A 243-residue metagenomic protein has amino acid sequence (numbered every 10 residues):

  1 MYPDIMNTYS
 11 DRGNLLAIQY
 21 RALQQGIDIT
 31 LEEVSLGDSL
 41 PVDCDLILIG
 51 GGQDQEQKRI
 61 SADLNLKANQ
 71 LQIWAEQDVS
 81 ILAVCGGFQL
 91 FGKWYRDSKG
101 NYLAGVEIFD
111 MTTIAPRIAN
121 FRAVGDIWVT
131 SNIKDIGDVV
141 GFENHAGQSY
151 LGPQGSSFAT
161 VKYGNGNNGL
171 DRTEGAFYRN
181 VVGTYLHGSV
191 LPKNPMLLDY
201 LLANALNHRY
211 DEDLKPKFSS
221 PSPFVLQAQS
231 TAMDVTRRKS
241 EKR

Functional and structural regions predicted by a protein language model:
M1, P116-R243: Amide-donor transfer/coupling interface in amidating biosynthetic enzymes
M1-I73, P192-R243: N-terminal beta1-alpha1 cap of cysteine-dependent amidohydrolase-like domains
D4, G37, T112-I114, G147: Short, solvent-exposed coil/turn elements at secondary-structure transition points
Q24-G26, E76, L103, Y178: Short, well-ordered coil/turn elements that cap or connect secondary structure elements
E33, G87-Q89, T112, S149 (+1 more regions): Catalytic metal-binding/acid-base residues of hydrolase active sites
L46-G50, L82, G183-Y185: Structural motif
D54-D135: Cysteine-nucleophile active-site neighborhood
